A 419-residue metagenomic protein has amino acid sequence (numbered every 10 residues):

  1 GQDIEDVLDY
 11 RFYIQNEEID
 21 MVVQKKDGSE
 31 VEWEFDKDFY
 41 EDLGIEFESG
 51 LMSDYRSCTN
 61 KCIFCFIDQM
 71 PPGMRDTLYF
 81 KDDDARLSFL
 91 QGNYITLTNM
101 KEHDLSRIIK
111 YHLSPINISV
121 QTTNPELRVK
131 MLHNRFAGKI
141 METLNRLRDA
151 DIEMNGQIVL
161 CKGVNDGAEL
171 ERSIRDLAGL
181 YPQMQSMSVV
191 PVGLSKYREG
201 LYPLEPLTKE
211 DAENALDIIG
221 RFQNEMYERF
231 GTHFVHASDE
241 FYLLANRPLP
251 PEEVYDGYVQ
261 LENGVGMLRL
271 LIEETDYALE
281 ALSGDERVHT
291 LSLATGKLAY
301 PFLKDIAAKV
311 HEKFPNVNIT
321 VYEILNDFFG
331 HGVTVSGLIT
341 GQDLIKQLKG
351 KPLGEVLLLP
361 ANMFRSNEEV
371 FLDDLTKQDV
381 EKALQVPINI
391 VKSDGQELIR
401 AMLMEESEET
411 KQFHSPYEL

Functional and structural regions predicted by a protein language model:
G1-E5: Conserved PDZ fold ligand-binding element
Y10-Q15: Solvent-exposed segments in extracellular or luminal domains encompassing
E17-K25: Short conserved beta-strand and strand-loop elements enriched in small hydrophobics with frequent Asp/Gly
E18, L113-P115, D151-E153, P182-M184 (+4 more regions): A general structural motif
D27-W33, K37-Q183, P191-F222: Conserved Radical SAM active-site core
G156, V189, A237, V321-E323 (+1 more regions): A structural preference for short, hydrophobic beta-strand core positions in alpha/beta folds
G163-V164, M184-E210, R229-E253, L325-G332 (+1 more regions): Flexible glycine/acidic-rich beta-alpha junction loops that bind and position SAM and/or redox cofactors in anaerobic
A245-L419: Radical SAM enzyme core and accessory elements
